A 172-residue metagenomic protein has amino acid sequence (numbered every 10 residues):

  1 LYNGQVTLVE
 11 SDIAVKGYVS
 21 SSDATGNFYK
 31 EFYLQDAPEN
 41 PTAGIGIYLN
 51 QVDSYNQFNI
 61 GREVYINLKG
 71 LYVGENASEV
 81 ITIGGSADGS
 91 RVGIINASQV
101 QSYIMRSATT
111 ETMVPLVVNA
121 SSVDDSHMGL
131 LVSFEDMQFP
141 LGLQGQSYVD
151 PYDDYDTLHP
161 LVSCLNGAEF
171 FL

Functional and structural regions predicted by a protein language model:
L1-L172: OB-fold nucleic-acid-binding modules
